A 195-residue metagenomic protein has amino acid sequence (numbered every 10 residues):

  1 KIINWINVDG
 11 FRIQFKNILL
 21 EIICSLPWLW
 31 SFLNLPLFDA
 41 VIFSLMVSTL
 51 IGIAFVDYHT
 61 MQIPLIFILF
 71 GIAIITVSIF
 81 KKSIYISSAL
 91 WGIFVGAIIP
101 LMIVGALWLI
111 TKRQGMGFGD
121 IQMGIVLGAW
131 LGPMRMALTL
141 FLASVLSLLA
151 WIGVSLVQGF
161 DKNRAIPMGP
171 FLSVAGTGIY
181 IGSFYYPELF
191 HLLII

Functional and structural regions predicted by a protein language model:
K1-I195: A membrane-topology feature that recognizes alpha-helical transmembrane segments and their immediate juxtamembrane
